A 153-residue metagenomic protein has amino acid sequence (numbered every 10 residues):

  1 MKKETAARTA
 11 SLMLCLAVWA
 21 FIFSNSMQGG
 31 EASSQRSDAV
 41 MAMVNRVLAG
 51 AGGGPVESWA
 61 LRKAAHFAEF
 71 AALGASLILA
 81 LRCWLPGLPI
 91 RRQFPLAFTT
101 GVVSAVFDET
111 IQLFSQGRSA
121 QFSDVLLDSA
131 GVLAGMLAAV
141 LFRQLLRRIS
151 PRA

Functional and structural regions predicted by a protein language model:
K2-L77: "…centered on the first transmembrane helix and the immediately adjacent amphipathic helix/loop
V18-N25, G101-D108, M136: Alpha-helical transmembrane segments of multi-pass membrane proteins
E69-W84, V132-L146: Membrane-interfacial alpha-helical segments at the cytosolic side of multi-pass membrane proteins
P86-T99: Internal alpha-helical transmembrane segments of multi-pass membrane proteins
A105-S129: Interfacial helix-loop-helix junctions of multi-pass membrane proteins
R148-A153: Short, charged juxtamembrane terminal tails flanking transmembrane helices
